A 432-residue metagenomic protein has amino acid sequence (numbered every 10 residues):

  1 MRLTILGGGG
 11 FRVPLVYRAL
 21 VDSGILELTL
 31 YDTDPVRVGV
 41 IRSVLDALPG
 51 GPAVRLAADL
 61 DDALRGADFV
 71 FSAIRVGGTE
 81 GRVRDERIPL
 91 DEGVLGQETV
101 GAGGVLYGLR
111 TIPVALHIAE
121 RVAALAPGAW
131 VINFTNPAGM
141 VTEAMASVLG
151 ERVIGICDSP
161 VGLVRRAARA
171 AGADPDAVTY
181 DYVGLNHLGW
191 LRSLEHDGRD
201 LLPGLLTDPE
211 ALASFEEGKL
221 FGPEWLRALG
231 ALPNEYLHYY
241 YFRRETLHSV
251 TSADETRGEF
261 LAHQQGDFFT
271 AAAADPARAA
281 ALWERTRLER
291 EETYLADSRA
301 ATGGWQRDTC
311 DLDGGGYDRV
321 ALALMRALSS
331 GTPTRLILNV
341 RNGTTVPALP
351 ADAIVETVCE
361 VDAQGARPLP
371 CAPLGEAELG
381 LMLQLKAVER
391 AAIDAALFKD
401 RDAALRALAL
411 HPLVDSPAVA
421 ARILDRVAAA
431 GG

Functional and structural regions predicted by a protein language model:
R2, L26-E27, A53, W130 (+1 more regions): Residues at the starts of beta-strands that form the adenosine-phosphate
R2-L28: N-terminal Rossmann-like dinucleotide-binding module
G24-D46: NAD(P)-binding Rossmann-fold cofactor-contacting core
D62-A63: Structural alpha-helical scaffold elements that stabilize or flank donor/cofactor-binding regions in carbohydrate
A67: An anion/phosphate-binding loop that grips the pyrophosphate of nucleotide cofactors and donors
V76, E80-V148: Rossmann-fold NAD(P)-binding glycine/threonine-rich loop
I118-D200: Internal, well-ordered domain-core segments that constitute the primary functional module of diverse proteins
G172-G432: Long, compositionally biased stretches enriched for glycine and/or charged residues
